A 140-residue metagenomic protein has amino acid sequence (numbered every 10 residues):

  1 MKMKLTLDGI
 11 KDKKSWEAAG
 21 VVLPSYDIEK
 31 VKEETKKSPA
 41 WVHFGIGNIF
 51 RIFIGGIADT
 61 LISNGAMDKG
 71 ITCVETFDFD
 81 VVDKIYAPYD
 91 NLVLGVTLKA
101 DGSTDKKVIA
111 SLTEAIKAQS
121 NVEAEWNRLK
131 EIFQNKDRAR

Functional and structural regions predicted by a protein language model:
M1-R140: Non-transmembrane, aqueous-exposed alpha-helical and coiled segments at domain scale
